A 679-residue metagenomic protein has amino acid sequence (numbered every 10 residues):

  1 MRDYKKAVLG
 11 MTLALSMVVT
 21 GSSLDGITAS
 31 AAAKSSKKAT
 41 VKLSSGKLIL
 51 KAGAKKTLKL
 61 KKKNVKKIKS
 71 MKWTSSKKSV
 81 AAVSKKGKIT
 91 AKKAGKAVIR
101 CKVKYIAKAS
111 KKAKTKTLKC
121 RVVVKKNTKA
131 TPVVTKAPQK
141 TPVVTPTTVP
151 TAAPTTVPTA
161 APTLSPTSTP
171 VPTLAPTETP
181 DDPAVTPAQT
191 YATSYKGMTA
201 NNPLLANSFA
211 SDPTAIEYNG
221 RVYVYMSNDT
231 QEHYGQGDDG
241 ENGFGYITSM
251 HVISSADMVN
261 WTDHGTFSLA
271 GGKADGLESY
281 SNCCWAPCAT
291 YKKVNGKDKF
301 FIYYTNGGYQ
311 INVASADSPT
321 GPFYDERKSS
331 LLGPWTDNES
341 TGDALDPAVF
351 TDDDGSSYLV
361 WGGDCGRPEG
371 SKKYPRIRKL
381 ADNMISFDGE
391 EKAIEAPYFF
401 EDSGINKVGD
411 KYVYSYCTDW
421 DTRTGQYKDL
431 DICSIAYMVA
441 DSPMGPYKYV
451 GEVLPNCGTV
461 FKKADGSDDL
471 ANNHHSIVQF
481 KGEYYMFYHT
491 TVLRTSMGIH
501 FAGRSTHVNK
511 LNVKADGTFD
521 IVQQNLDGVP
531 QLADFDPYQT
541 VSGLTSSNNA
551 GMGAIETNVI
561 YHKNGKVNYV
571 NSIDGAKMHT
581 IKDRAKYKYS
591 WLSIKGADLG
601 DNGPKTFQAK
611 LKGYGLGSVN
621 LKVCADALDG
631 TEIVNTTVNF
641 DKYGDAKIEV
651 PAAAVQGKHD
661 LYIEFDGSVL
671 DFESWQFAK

Functional and structural regions predicted by a protein language model:
R2-G26: Sec-dependent N-terminal signal peptides of Gram-positive bacterial secreted proteins and lipoproteins
V8, I27, V41, L50 (+11 more regions): Extended hydrophobic/Leu-rich segments
G10, S16, S70, L118-C120 (+1 more regions): Residue-level detector of intrinsically disordered terminal segments
V18, D25, A32, G46-K47 (+11 more regions): Serine/proline-rich low-complexity intrinsically disordered segments, especially terminal tails, linkers
L24-T141, P146: Extracytoplasmic soluble-region selector
G95, P176, P180-E632, T637-K679: Carbohydrate-active catalytic/glycan-binding domains of CAZyme proteins, especially the secreted or lumenal ectodomains
T128-T186: Ser/Thr/Gly/Pro-rich low-complexity, disordered linker/stalk segments of secreted and cell-surface proteins
